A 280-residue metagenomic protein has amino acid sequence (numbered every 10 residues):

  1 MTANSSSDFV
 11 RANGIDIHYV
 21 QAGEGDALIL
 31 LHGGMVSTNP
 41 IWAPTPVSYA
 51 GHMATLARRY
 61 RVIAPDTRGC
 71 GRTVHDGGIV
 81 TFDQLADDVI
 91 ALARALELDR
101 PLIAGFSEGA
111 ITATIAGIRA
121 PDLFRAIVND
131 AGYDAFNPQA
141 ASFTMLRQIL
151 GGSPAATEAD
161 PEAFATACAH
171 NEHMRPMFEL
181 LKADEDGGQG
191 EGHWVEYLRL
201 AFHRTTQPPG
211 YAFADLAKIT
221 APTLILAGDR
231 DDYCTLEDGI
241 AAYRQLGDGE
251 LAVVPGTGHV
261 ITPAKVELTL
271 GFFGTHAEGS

Functional and structural regions predicted by a protein language model:
I15-R72: Conserved HGGG/HGGXW glycine-rich cap/lid loop of the alpha/beta-hydrolase fold
P46-A54, I63-A104: Active-site loop/oxyanion-hole signature of alpha/beta-hydrolase fold enzymes
I111-R119, A126-H170: Flexible "cap/lid" loop of the alpha/beta hydrolase fold
R199-D215: Active-site nucleophile elbow and catalytic-triad environment of alpha/beta-hydrolase enzymes
A212, A221, T235-A242: Short alpha-helix in the alpha/beta-hydrolase fold that links the catalytic acid
I219, I225-A227: Short beta-strand/loop motif that positions the catalytic acidic residue of the alpha/beta-hydrolase fold
R230-C234, H259-V260: Acidic catalytic loop of the alpha/beta-hydrolase fold
G249-S280: Catalytic active-site module of serine/aspartate enzymes centered on a nucleophile-bearing elbow/loop
